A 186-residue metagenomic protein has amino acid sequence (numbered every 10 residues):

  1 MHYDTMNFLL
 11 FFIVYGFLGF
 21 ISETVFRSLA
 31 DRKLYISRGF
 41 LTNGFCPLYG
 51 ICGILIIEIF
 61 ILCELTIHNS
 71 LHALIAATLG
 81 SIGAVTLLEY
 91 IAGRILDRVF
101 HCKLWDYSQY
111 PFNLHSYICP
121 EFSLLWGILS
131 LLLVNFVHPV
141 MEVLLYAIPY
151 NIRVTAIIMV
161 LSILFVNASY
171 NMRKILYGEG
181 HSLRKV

Functional and structural regions predicted by a protein language model:
M1-V186: Aromatic-rich, lipid-facing transmembrane alpha helices and their immediate juxtamembrane interface loops in integral
